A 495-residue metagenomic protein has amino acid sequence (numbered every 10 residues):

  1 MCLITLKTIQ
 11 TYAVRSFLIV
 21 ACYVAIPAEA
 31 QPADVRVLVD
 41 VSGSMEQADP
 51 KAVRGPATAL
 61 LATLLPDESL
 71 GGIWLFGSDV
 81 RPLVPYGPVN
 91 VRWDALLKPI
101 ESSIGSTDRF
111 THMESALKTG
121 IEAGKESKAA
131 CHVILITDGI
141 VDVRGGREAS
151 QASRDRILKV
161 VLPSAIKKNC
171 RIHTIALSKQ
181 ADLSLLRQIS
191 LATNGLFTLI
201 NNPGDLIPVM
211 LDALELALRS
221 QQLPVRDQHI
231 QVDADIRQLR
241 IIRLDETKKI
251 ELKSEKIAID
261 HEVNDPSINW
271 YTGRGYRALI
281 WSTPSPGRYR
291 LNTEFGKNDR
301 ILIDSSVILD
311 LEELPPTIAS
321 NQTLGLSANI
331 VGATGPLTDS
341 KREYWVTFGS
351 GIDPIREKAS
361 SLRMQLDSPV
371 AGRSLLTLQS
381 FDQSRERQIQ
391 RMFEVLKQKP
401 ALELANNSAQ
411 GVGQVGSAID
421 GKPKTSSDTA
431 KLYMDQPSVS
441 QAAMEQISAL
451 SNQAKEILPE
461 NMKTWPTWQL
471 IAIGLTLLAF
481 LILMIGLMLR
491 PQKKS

Functional and structural regions predicted by a protein language model:
C2-I9, A13-V37, G43-P50, N452-E460 (+3 more regions): Acidic, polar low-complexity linker/tail segments
P32-L38, G43-G71, G87-W93, T107 (+2 more regions): …and closely analogous acidic/polar surface helices at protein-protein or active-site interfaces in A-domain-like
D49, T137-T193, T198-I200, D205-A213: VWA/integrin I-like adhesion module and closely mimicked acidic/polar interface patches used
D79-H132, V141-D142, R171-L186, L206-V209: Von Willebrand factor
P203-Y276, R288-L302: C-terminal "exit" segments of structured domains
I268-L279, R356-R363: Aromatic sugar-binding surface patches on proteins that engage polysaccharides or sugar-phosphate polymers
F295-I303, F381-Q388: Short acidic/polar inter-strand loop motif in beta-rich domains
I308-I457: Membrane-proximal extracellular "stem/stalk" segments of glycoproteins immediately N-terminal to a transmembrane helix
